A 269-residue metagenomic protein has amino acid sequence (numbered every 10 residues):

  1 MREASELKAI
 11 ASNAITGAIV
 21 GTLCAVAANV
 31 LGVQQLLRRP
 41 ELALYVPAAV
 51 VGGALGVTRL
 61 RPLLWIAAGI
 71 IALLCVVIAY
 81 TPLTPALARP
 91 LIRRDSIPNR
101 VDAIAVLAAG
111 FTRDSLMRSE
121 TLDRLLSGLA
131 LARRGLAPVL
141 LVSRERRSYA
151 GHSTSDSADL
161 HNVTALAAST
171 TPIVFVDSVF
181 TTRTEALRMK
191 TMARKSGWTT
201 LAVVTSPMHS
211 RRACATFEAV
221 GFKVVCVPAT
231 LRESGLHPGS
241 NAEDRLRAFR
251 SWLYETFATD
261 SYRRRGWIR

Functional and structural regions predicted by a protein language model:
M1-L7: Short, Lys/Arg-rich, polar N-terminal cytosolic tail immediately upstream of the first transmembrane signal-anchor
A9-V57: Membrane-embedded alpha-helical segments of integral membrane proteins
V33, P90, R263-W267: Transmembrane helix-loop junctions in multipass membrane proteins, especially transporters and channels
Q35, A132-G135, G266: Short glycine-centered helix-capping/turn motifs at secondary-structure transition points
E41, V77-L246: A structural signal for short, hydrophobic/glycine-enriched beta-strand patches
E41-A48, L63, A67-A68, L87-L91: Aromatic-rich membrane-interfacial microdomains
P62-P85: Internal/C-terminal transmembrane anchor helices
R245-R269: A transmembrane-helix-recognition feature enriched in membrane-embedded lipid enzymes and envelope glyco-/phospholipid
